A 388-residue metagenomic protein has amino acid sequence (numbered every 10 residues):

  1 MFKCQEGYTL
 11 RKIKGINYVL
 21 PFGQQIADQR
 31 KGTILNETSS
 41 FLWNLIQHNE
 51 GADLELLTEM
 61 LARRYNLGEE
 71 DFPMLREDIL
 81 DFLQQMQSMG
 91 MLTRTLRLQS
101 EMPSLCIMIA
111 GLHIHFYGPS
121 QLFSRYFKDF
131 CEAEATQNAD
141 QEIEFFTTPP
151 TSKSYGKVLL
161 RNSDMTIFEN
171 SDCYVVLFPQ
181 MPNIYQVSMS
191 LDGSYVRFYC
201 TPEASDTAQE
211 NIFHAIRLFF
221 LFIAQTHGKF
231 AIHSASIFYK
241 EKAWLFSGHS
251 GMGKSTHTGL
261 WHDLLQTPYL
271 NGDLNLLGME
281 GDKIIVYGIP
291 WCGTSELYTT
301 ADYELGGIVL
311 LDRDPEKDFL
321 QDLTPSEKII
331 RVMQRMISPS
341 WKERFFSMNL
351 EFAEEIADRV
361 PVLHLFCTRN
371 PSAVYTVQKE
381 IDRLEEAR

Functional and structural regions predicted by a protein language model:
K3-G7, R11-I26, S39, M60 (+7 more regions): A noncatalytic interaction/capping subdomain that flanks phosphate/NTP-handling catalytic cores
A27-T33: A structural micro-motif at secondary-structure boundaries
L35-E37: Short helix-coil-helix linker/hinge
L45-L56: Short capping segments at the starts of secondary-structure elements
M252-K254: Conserved glycine(s) of the Walker
H257: Hydrophobic positions on the alpha1 helix immediately C-terminal to the Walker A/P-loop
